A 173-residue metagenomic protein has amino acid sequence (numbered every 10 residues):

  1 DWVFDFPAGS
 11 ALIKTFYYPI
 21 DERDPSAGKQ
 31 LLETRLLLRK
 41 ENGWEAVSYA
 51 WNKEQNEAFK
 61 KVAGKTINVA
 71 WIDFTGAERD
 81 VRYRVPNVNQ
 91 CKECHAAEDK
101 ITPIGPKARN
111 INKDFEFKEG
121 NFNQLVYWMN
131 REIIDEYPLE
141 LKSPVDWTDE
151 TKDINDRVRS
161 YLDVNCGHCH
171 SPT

Functional and structural regions predicted by a protein language model:
V3, E22-T173: Sequence context surrounding c-type heme c attachment/ligation sites in exported
F6-G9: Short, well-ordered loop/turn sites that connect or cap secondary structure elements
